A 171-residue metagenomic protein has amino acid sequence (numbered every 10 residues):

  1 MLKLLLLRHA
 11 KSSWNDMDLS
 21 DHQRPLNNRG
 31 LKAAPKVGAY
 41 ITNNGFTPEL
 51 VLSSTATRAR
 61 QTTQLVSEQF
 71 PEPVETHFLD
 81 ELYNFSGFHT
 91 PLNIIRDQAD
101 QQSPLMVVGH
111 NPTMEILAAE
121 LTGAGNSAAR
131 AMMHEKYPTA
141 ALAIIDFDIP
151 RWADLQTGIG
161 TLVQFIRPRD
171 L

Functional and structural regions predicted by a protein language model:
L2-S86, N93, Y137: Active-site-proximal alpha-helix that buttresses catalytic centers in soluble enzyme cores
L4, P104-M106, L142: Residue-level preference for the first positions of well-ordered beta-strands
N44-F46, D97-S103: Glycine-rich phosphate-binding loop signature in dinucleotide/nucleotide-binding domains
E49-Q69, D148-L171: Conserved histidine-centered catalytic loops in small-molecule metabolism enzymes
S67, A118, T122: Short glycine-enriched nucleophile-adjacent loop and the immediately C-terminal alpha-helix near the catalytic center
S103-A119: A glycine-rich beta-strand to alpha-helix segment that forms a phosphate/ribose-binding loop at ligand/cofactor sites
T122-V163: Domain-level recognition of soluble alpha/beta enzyme cores, biased toward histidine phosphatases/phosphomutases
